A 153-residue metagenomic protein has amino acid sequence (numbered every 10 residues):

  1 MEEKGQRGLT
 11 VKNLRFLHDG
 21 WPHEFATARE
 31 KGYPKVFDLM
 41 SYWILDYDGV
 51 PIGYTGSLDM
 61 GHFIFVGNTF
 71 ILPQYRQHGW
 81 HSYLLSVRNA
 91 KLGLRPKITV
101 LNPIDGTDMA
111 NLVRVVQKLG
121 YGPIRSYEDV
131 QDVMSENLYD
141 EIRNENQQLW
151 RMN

Functional and structural regions predicted by a protein language model:
M1-K35, D46, P51: Short amphipathic alpha-helix that is part of the acyltransferase structural core
L9, L14, M40, Y121-I124: Short glycine-aromatic motifs
V11, L17, V36-F37, D46 (+2 more regions): Alpha-helix C-terminal capping segments
R29-D48, I52-I64, T69: A conserved beta-strand-loop-helix scaffold within acyl/acetyltransferase catalytic domains
L58, F70-P73, I104-D105: Structured beta->alpha junctions
I71, Q77-A90: Conserved acetyl-CoA-binding loop-helix of GNAT-fold acetyltransferases
I98-Q117, Y121-G122, S126-Q131: Conserved beta-strand-loop-alpha-helix junction that forms the acyl-donor binding cleft
R125-N153: C-terminal "cap" of GNAT-fold acetyltransferases
